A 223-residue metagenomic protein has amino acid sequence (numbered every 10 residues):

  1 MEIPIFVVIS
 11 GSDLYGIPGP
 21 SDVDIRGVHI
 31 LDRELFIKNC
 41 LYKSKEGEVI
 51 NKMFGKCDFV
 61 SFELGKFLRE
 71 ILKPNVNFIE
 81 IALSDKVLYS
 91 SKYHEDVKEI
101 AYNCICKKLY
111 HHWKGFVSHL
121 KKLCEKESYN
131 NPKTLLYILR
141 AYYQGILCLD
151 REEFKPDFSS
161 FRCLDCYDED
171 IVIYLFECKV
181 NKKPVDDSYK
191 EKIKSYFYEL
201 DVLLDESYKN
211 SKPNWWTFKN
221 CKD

Functional and structural regions predicted by a protein language model:
M1-E2, G16, R151, K155 (+1 more regions): Glycine-centered secondary-structure boundary/capping sites
M1-S21, I25-S84: Metal-dependent nucleotidyltransferase catalytic core
E2-I5, K212-K222: Non-catalytic regulatory/linker segments of enzymes
V7-V8, V23, V28, V49 (+10 more regions): Extended aliphatic helical segments
Y42, F116-H119, C221-K222: A generic structural signal for solvent-exposed, polar alpha-helical segments
I81-Y93, V97: Short, glycine/charge-rich beta-strand/loop segments that flank catalytic centers and engage negatively charged groups
K92-W216: Conserved nucleotidyltransferase catalytic core and NTase-mimicking acidic/glycine-rich helix/loop elements in nucleic
